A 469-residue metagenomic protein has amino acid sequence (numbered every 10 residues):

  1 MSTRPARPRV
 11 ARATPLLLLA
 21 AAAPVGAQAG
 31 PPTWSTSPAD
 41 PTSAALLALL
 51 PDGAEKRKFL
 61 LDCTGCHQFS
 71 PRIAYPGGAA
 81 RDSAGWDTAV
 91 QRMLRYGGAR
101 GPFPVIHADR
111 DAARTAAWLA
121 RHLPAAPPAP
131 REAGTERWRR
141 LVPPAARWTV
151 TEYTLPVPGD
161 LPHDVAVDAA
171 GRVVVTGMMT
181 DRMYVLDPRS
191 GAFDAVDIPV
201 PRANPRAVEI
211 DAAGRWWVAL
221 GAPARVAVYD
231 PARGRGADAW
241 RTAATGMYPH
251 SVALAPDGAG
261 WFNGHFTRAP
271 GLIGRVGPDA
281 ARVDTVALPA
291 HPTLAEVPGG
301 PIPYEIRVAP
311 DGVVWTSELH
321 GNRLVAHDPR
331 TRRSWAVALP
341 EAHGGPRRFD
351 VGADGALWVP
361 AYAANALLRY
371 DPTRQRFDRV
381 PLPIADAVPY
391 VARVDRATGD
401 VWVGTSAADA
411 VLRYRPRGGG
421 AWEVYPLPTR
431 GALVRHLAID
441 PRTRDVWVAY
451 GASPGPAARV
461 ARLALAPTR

Functional and structural regions predicted by a protein language model:
K56, Q68-Y96, I198: Gly/Gly-Pro-rich "capping" loops immediately C-terminal to redox-active cysteine motifs in periplasmic/lumenal
L60-S70, T115: The canonical Cys-X-X-Cys-His
G97-A133, G171, W216: C-terminal capping alpha-helices of c-type cytochrome domains
R137-G159: A short helix->beta-strand "capping" segment at the edge of beta-propeller domains
P158-A169, P201-A212, T245-D257, H291-D311 (+3 more regions): Beta-rich, blade/repeat-based domains predominating in secreted/periplasmic proteins but also intracellular
V175-M179, W216-P223, G260-R268, T316-H320 (+3 more regions): Conserved beta-strand positions in repeat-built beta-propeller and related beta-rich domains
D187-G191, D230-G234, G277-A281, D328-R332 (+3 more regions): Short loop/turn segments that connect beta-strands within beta-propeller blades
A432-R469: Blade-level signature of beta-propeller repeat domains, shared across WD40, Kelch, NHL, RCC1 and BNR/Asp-box propellers
